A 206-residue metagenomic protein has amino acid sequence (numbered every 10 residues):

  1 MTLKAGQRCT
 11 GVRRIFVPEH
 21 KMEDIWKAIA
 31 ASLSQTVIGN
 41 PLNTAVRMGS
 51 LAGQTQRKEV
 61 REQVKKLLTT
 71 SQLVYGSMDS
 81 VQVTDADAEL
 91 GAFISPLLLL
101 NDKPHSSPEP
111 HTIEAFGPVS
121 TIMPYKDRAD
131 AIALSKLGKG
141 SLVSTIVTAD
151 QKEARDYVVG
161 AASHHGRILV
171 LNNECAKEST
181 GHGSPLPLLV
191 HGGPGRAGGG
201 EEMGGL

Functional and structural regions predicted by a protein language model:
M1-H105, D127-A129, A133, A161 (+1 more regions): ALDH superfamily catalytic-core signature
A31, V37, D85-L206: Conserved C-terminal structural/oligomerization subdomain of aldehyde/semialdehyde dehydrogenase
